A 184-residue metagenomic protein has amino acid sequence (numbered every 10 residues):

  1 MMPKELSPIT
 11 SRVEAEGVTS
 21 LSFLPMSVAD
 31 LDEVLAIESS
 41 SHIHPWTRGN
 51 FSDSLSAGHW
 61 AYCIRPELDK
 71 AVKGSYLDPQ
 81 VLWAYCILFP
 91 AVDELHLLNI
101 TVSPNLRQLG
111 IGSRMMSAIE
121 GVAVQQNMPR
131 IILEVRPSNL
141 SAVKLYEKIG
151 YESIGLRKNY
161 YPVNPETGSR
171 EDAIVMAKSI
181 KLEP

Functional and structural regions predicted by a protein language model:
P3-T10, E16-G17, S22-R107, M116-V122 (+3 more regions): Acetyl-CoA-dependent GNAT
D30, N139, D172: Acidic active-site catalytic centers that drive phospho-/nucleotidyl reactions and related ester hydrolyses
D53, S138, Y160-Y161: Positions that flank functional sites
A57, A142, P165-E166: Short Asp/Glu-rich motifs
S103-S117, V124-Q126, R130-I131, R136-K144 (+2 more regions): Conserved glycine-rich acetyl-CoA-binding loop
I132-E134, E147, E152-E171, V175: Conserved catalytic-core motifs of GNAT/GCN5-like acyltransferases
